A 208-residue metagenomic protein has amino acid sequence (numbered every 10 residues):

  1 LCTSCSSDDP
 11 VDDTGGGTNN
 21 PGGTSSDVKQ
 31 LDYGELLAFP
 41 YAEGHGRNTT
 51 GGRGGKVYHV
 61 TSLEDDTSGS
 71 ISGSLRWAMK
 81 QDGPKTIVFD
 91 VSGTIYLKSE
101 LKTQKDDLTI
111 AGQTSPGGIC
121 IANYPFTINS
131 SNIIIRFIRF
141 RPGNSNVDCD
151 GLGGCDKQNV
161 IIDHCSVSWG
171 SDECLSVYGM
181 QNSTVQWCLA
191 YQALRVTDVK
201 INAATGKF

Functional and structural regions predicted by a protein language model:
C2-L31: Bacterial Sec-dependent N-terminal signal peptides
L37-I87: Acidic Gly/Asp/Thr-rich repetitive segments characteristic of extracellular carbohydrate-active and adhesion proteins
E64-D66, S92-T94, S115-P116: Acidic glycine-/aspartate-rich tracts in secreted/extracellular proteins
S72-G83, I95-T109, G117-F137, P142-Q158 (+1 more regions): Extracellular beta-strand-rich solenoid/capping regions of secreted or surface-exposed proteins that bind or remodel
D90, S176: A cross-family glycoside hydrolase active-site/sugar-binding cleft signature
D107, G112-Q113, S131-P142, D156-W169 (+1 more regions): Right-handed parallel beta-helix
P125, G151, C174, V196-T197 (+1 more regions): Structural detector of coil-to-beta-strand junctions
C149, I162, D172-C174: Conserved positions at the start
